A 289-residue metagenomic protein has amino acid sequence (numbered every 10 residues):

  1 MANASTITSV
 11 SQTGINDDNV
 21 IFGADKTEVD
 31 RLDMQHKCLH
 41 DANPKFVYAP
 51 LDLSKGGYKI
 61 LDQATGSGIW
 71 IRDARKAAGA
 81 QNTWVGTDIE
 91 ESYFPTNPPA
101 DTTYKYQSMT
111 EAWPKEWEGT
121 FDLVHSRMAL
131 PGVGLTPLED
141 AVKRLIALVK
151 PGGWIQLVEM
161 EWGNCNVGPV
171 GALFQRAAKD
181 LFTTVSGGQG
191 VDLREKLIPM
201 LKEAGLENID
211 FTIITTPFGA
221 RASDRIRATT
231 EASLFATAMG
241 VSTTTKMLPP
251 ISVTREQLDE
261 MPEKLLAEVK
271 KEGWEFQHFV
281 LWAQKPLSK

Functional and structural regions predicted by a protein language model:
A2-G57: Class I SAM-dependent methyltransferase Rossmann-like catalytic core, especially the SAM/SAH-binding loop
G57-K115, L123: Class I SAM-dependent methyltransferase SAM/SAH-binding core
G79, V133-G134, V149-P151: Helix-to-beta-strand junctions that scaffold the AdoMet/dcAdoMet cofactor pocket in Class I SAM-dependent enzymes
F121-E139: A short SAM/SAH-binding and catalytic strip from SAM-dependent methyltransferases
E139-W154: A short glycine-rich, Lys/Arg-flanked "PGG" loop and its adjoining helix->strand segment in the class I
K150, W154-T237, M247: Conserved catalytic/acceptor-binding region of the Class I
A204-E207, I214-K289: C-terminal lobe and adjacent flexible extensions of AdoMet/dcAdoMet transferase-like proteins
